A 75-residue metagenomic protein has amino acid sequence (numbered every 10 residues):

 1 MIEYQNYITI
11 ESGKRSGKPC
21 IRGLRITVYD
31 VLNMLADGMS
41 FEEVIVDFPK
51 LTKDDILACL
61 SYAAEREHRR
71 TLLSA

Functional and structural regions predicted by a protein language model:
I2-E42: A short, structured beta-strand/loop element
T27-A75: Long, charge-rich, low-complexity alpha-helical segments
